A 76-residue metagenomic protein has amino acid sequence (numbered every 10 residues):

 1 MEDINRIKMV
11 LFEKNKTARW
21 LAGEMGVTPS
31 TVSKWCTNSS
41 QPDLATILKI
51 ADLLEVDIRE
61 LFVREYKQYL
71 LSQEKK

Functional and structural regions predicted by a protein language model:
M1-T17: A short, Lys/Arg-rich alpha-helix, primarily the initiator
M9, N15, K34, E60-K76: Short, charged recognition helix plus adjacent turn of helix-turn-helix-like nucleic-acid-binding domains
L21-A22: Short alpha-helical "recognition helix" segments of helix-turn-helix
G26-Q41: Recognition helix of helix-turn-helix/homeodomain-like DNA-binding domains that insert into the DNA major groove
S39-A45, L71-S72: Short, solvent-exposed alpha-helical "recognition" segments
A45-E60: DNA major-groove recognition helix of helix-turn-helix/homeodomain DNA-binding modules
